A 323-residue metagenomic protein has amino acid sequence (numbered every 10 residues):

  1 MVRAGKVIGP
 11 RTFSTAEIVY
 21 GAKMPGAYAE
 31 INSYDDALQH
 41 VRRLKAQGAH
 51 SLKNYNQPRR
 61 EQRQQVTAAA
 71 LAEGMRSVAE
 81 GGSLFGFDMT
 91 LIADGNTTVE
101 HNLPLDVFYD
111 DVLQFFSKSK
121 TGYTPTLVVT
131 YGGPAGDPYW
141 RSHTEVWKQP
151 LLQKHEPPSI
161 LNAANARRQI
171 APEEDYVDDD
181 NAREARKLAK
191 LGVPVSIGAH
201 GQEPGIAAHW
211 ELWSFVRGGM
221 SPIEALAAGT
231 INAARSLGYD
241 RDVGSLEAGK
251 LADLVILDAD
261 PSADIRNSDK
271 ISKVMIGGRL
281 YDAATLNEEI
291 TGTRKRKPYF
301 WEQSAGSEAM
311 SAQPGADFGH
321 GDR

Functional and structural regions predicted by a protein language model:
M1-L38, A49, N54-K118, H209: Active-site loop-helix segments enriched in His/Asp/Glu that coordinate and activate a nucleophilic water at divalent
T12, G48, A70, V99 (+8 more regions): Divalent metal-coordination and catalytic microenvironments
D36-R43, E61-Q65, A69, D94 (+9 more regions): Extracytoplasmic/secreted proteins, especially bacterial periplasmic and envelope-associated proteins
H40-P58, N102-G218, I223, T291-K297 (+1 more regions): Active-site neighborhoods of metal-dependent hydrolases
G74-R76, T121, V193, M220 (+2 more regions): Short glycine/serine/threonine/alanine-rich loop segments
I206, S221-L226, S236-I271: Acidic, glycine-enriched loop/beta-strand segments at the rims of small-molecule binding/catalytic pockets
V274: Short aromatic-centered micro-motifs
